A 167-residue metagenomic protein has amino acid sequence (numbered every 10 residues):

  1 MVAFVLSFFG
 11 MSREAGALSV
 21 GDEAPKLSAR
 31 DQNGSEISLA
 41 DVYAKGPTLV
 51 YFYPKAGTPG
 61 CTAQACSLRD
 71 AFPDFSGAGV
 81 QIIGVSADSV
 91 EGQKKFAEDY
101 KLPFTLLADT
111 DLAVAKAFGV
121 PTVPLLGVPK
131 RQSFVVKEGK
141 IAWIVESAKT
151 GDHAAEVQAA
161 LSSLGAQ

Functional and structural regions predicted by a protein language model:
A3-K26: N-proximal helix/coil linker or "cap" segments that precede and/or mark the start of modular domains
L27-P47: A short beta-strand-turn-helix
V42-T62, L68: Short active-site neighborhood of thiol/selenol oxidoreductases, capturing the structured segment around
L49-V50, I82, S133: Hydrophobic beta-strand anchors of alpha/beta hydrolase catalytic cores
T62-Y100, L112-V114: Structural microenvironment flanking redox-active thiols in thiol-disulfide oxidoreductases
I83, K94-R131: Short, internal strand/loop/helix patches that form the active-site neighborhood or redox-interaction surface
K130-Q167: Thiol-/selenol-based redox modules, centered on thioredoxin-like and closely related oxidoreductase domains
